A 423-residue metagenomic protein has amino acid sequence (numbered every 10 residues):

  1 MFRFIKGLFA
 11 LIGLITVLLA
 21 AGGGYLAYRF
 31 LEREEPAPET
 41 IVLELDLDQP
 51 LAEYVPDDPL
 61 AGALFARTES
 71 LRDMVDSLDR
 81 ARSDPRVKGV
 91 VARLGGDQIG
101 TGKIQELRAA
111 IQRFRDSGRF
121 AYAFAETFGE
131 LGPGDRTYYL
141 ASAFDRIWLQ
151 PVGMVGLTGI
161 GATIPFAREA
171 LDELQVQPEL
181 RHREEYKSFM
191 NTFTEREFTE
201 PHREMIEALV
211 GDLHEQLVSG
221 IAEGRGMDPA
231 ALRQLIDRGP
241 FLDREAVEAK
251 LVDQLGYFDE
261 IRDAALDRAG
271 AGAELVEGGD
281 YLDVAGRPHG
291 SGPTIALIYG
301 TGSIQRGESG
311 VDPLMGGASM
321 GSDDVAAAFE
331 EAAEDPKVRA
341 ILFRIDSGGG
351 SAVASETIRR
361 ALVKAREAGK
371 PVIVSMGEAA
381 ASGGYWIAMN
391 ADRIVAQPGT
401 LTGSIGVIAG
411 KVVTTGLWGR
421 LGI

Functional and structural regions predicted by a protein language model:
M1-P229, Q234-P240, R262-I373, A379-I423: Small-residue-centered hinge/linker elements
D243: Short, acidic, Ser/Thr-enriched surface-loop or helix-capping motifs
Y257-D259: Beta->alpha turn/N-cap motifs
